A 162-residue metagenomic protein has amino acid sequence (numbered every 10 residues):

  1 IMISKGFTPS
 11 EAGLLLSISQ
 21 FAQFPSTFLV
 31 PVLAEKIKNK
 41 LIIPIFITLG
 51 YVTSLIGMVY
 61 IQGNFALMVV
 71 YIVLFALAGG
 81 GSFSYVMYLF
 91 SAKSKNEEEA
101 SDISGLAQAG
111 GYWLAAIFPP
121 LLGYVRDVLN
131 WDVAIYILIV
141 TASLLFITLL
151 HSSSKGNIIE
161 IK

Functional and structural regions predicted by a protein language model:
I1-A12, S91-A92: Short amphipathic helix-loop junctions that connect adjacent transmembrane helices in Major Facilitator Superfamily/SLC
P9-S17, S101, G105: Small-residue hotspots at the loop-to-helix junctions and early N-terminal turns of transmembrane alpha-helices
Q20-F28, Y112-A116: Residue-level signature of mid-helix packing/kink "hotspots" within the transmembrane helices of 12-pass Major
T27-N39, R126: Helix-to-loop junctions at the C-terminal end of transmembrane segments in multipass secondary transporters
F28-V32, P120-L121, I147: Residue-level hotspots within transmembrane alpha-helices of multi-pass secondary transporters
K40-V86: C-terminal transmembrane helical hairpin of 12-TM major facilitator-type secondary transporters
A92-W131, L138: A late C-terminal transmembrane helix in Major Facilitator Superfamily
W131, Y136-K162: Multi-pass alpha-helical transporter architecture, strongest for 12-TM Major Facilitator/SLC carriers used
